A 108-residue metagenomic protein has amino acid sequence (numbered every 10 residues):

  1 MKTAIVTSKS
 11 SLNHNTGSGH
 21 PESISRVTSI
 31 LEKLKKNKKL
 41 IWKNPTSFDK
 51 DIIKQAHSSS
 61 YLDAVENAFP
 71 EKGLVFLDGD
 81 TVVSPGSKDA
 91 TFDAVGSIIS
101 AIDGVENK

Functional and structural regions predicted by a protein language model:
M1-K108: HDAC/HDAC-like amidohydrolase catalytic core signature
